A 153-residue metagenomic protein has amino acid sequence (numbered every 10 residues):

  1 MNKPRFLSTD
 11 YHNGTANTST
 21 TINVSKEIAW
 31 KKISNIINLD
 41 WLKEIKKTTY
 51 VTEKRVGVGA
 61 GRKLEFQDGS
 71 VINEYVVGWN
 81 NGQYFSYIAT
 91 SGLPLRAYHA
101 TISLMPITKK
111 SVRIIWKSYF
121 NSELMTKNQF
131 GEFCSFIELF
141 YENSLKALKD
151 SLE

Functional and structural regions predicted by a protein language model:
M1-K54: Hydrophobic ligand-binding cavity/cleft-lining segments
N2, R55-K63, N80-Y87: Short, hydrophobic/aromatic-rich segments at coil-to-beta transitions
T9-Y11, V51-V58, G78-N80, P106-K109: Short, ordered beta-strand-loop transition motifs
A16-T18, A60-R62, E74, A100 (+1 more regions): Hydrophobic residues positioned within well-ordered beta-strands of beta-sheet architectures
I28-I33, L39, R62, V76 (+4 more regions): Hydrophobic pocket/interface hotspot
F66-S111, Y119-S122: Hydrophobic-ligand binding "helix-grip"
R113, Y119-E153: A conserved amphipathic terminal alpha-helix motif
